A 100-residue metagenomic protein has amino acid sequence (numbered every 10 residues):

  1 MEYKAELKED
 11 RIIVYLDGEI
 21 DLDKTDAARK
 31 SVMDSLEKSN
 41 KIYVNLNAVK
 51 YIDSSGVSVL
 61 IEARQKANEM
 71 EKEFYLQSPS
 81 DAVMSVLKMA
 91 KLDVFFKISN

Functional and structural regions predicted by a protein language model:
K4-R29: STAS-typified acidic loop motif
L22-F95: Amphipathic alpha-helical interaction surfaces in cytosolic regulatory modules
K97-N100: Short acidic-hydrophobic, aromatic-tinged amphipathic segments that line or gate anion-handling sites
